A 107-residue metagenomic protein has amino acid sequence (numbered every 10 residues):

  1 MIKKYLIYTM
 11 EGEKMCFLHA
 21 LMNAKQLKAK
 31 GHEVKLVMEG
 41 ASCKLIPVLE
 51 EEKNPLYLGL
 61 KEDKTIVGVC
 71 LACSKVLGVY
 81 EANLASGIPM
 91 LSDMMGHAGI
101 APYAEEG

Functional and structural regions predicted by a protein language model:
M1, E33-S42, I46-V48: N-terminal beta1-alpha1-beta2 submodule of the flavodoxin-like/Rossmannoid cofactor-binding fold
K4, A29-K35, I66: Residues at the starts of beta-strands that form the adenosine-phosphate
Y5-L18, S42-V48: Short, glycine-rich nucleotide/cofactor-binding loops
C16-K30: Histidine-anchored nucleotide/phosphate-binding helix
A24, V34-G40, V67-C73: Short internal beta-strands
P47, G59, A104: N-terminal glycine-rich FAD/FM-binding segment characteristic of electron-transfer flavoproteins
E51-V79: A glycine-rich helix N-cap at a beta->alpha junction
A82-G107: C-terminal structural segments of small proteins and small subunits
